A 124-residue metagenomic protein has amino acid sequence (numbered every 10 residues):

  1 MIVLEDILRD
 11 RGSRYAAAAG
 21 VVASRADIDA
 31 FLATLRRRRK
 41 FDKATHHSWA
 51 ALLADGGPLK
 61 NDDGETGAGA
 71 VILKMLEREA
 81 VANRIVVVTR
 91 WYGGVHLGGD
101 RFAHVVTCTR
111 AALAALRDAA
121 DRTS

Functional and structural regions predicted by a protein language model:
M1-T66, A114, D118-D121: C-terminal regulatory domains involved in ligand/effector binding and gene-expression control
A30-A33, K74, T107: Solvent-exposed alpha-helical segments within well-ordered globular domains of core cellular machineries
K43-T45, R78-V81: Short, flexible loop/turn motifs enriched in small residues
A51, N83-Y92: Glycine- and acidic-rich phosphate- and metal-coordinating loops
G67, Y92-S124: Active-site-proximal loop/helix of nucleotide/amide-processing enzymes and allied scaffolds
G69-L76: Short glycine-rich, acidic/polar surface loops and turns
